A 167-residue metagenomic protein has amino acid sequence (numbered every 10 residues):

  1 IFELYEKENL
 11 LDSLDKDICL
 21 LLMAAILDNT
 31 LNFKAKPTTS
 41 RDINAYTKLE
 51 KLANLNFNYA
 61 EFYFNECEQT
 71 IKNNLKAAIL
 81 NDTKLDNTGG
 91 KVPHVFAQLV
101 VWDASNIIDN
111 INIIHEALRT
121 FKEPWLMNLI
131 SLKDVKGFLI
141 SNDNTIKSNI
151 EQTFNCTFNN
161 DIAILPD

Functional and structural regions predicted by a protein language model:
I1-A45, P166: Short alpha-helices
D42-D167: C-terminal accessory domains and tails appended to enzymatic cores
